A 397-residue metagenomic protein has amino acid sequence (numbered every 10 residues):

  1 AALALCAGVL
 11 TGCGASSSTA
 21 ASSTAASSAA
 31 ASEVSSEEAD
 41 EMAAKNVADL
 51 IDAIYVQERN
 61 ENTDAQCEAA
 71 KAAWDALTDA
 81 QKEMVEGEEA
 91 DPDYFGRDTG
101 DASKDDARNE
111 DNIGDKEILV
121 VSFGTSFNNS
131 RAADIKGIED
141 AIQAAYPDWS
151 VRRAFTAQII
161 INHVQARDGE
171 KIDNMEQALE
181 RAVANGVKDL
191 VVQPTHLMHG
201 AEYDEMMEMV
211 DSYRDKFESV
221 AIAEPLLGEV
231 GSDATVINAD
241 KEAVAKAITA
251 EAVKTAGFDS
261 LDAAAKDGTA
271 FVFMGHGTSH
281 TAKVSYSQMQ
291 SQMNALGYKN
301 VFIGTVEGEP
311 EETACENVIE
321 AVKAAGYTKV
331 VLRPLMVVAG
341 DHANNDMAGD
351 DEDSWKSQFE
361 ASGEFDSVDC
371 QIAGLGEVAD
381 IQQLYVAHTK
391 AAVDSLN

Functional and structural regions predicted by a protein language model:
A1-L5: Sec-dependent N-terminal signal peptides
G8-G12: C-terminal motif of bacterial Sec signal peptides marking the signal peptidase cleavage site
G14-S16: Bacterial signal peptide processing site
S18, S22-E37: Intrinsically disordered, low-complexity serine/threonine-rich repeat tracts
V34-D98: Beta-rich interaction/scaffold domains
E41, D93-V331, M336-N397: Extended amphipathic ligand-handling, pore-lining, and cofactor/metal-binding catalytic surfaces
